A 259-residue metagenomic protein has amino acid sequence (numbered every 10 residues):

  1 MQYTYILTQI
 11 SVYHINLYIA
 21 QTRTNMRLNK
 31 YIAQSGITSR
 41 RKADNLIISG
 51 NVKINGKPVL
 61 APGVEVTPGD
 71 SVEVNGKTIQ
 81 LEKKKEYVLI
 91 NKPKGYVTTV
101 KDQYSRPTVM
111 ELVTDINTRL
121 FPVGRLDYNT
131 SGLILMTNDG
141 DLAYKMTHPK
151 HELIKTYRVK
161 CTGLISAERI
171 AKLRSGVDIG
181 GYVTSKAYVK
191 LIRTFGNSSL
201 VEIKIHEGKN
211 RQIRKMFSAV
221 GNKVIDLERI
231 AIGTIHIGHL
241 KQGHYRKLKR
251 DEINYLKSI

Functional and structural regions predicted by a protein language model:
M1-T24: N-terminal amphipathic/basic-hydrophobic helices that include classical n-h-c signal peptides and signal-anchor
A20-I259: Basic, flexible Lys/Arg- and Gly-enriched helix-loop patches that mediate nucleic-acid binding at interfaces with rRNA
